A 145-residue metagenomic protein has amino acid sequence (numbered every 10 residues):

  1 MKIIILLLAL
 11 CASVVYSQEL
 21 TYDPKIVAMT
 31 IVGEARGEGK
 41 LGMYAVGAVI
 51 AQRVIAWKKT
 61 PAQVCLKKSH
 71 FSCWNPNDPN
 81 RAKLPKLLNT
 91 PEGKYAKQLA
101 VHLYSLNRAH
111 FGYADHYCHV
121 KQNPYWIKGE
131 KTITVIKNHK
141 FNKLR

Functional and structural regions predicted by a protein language model:
M1-K2: N-terminal hydrophobic targeting signals that begin at the initiator methionine
I5-S17: Hydrophobic h-region of N-terminal signal peptides that target proteins for export in Gram-negative bacteria
Q18-R145: Bacterial extracytoplasmic/cell-wall-associated proteins, especially those involved in peptidoglycan
